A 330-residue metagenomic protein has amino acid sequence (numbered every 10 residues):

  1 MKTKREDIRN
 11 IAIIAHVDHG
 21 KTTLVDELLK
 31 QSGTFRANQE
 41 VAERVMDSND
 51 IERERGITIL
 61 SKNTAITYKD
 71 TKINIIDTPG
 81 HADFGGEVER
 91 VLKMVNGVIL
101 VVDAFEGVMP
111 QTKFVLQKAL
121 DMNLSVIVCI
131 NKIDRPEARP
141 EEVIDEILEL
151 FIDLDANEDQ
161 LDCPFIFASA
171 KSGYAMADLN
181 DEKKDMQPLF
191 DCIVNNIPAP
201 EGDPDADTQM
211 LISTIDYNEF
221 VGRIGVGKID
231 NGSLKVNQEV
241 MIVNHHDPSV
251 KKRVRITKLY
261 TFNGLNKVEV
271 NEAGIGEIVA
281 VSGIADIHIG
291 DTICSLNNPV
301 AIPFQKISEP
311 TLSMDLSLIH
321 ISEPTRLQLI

Functional and structural regions predicted by a protein language model:
M1-V102, E106, E146, I215-N218: P-loop NTPase switch module centered on the Walker A-proximal segment
K2-K4, T34-S61, F84, L150-D162 (+5 more regions): Active-site phosphate-binding and catalytic loops of NTP-dependent enzymes
H19, H81-A82, F105-V108, K132-A138 (+5 more regions): Conserved nucleotide-binding/hydrolysis micro-motifs of P-loop NTPases
A82-D83, K93-K113, S125-V128, I133-E141: Conserved Switch II/interswitch segment of TRAFAC-class P-loop GTPases
I127-I130, G173-A175, E309-I319: Short, hydrophobic beta-strand segments
P136-V194: Canonical P-loop GTPase G-domain recognition
Q209-M314: Conserved nucleotide-binding/hydrolysis modules and their immediate coupling elements across P-loop/ASCE NTPase motors
I319-I330: Single conserved hydrophobic/aromatic residue that forms the stacking wall/gate of nucleotide- or nucleobase-binding
